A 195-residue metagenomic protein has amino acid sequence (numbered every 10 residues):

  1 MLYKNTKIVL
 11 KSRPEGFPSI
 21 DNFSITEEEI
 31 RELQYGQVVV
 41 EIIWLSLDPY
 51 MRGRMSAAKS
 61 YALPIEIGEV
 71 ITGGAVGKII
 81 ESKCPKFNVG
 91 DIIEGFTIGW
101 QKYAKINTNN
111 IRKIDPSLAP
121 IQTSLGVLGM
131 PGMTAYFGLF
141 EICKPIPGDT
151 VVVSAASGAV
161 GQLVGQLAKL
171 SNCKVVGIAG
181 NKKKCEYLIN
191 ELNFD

Functional and structural regions predicted by a protein language model:
Y3-I8: Short structural boundary motif marking the start of a folded domain
P14-I20, P49: Short N-terminal binding/cap micro-motifs at the start of the first secondary-structure element
P18-E29: Short glycine/threonine/proline-enriched tight-turn/helix- or strand-capping micro-motif at secondary-structure
E29-L47, M55-G99: Glycine-rich beta-strand-centered segment in the early N-terminal region that forms part of a ligand/cofactor-binding
I71-K78, V89-A155: NAD(P)H dinucleotide-binding glycine-rich loop of Rossmann-like/cofactor-binding domains, especially the beta1-alpha1
L125, G129-D195: Mid-domain Rossmann-like dinucleotide-binding core that forms the NAD(H)/NADP(H) cofactor-binding site
